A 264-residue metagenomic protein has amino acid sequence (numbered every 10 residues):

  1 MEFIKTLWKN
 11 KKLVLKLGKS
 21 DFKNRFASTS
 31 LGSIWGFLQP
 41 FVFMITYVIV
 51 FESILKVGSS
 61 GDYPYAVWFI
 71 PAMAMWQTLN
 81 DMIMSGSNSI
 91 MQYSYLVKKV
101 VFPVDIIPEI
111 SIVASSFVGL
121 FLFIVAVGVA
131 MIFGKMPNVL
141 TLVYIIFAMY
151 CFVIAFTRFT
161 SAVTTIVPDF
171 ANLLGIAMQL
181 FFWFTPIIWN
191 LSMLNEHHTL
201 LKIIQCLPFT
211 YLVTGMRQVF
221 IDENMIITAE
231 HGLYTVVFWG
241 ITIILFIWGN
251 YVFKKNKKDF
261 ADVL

Functional and structural regions predicted by a protein language model:
M1-L264: Hydrophobic transmembrane alpha-helices and immediately adjacent juxtamembrane helices of multi-pass inner-membrane
